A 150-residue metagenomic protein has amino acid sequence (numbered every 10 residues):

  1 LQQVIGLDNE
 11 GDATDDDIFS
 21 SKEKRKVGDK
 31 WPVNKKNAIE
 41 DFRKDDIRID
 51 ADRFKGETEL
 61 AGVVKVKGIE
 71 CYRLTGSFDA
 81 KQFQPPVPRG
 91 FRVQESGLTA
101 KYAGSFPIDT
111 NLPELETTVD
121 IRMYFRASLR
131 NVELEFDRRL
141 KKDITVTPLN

Functional and structural regions predicted by a protein language model:
L1-K26: PEST-like low-complexity, intrinsically disordered acidic/proline/serine-rich tracts that flank trafficking/processing
V33-N150: Acidic, serine/threonine-rich low-complexity disordered tracts
